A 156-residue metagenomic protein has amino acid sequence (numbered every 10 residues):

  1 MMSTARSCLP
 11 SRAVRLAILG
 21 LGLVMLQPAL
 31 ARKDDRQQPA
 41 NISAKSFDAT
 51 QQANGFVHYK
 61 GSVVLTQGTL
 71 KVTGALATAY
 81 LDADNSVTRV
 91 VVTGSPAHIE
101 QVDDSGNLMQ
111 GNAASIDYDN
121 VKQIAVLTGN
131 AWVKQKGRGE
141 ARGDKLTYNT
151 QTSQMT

Functional and structural regions predicted by a protein language model:
M2-A17: Bacterial N-terminal signal peptides that target proteins for export
G20-L23: Short, linear, compositionally biased motifs with a strong N-terminal bias
L26-P28: N-terminal signal peptide c-region/cleavage motif recognized by signal peptidases
L30-T156: N-terminal amphipathic/hydrophobic interface segments
